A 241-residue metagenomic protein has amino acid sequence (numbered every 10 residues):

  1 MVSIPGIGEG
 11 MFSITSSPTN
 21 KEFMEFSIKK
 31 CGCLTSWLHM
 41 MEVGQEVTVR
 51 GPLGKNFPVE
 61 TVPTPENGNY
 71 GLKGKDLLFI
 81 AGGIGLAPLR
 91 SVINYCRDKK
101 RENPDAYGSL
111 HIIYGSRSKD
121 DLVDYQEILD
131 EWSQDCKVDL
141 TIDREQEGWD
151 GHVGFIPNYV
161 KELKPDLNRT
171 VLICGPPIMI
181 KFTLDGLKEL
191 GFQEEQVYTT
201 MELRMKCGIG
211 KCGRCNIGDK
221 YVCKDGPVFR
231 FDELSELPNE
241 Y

Functional and structural regions predicted by a protein language model:
M1-T48, P63-P65, Y70, S116-S118: Ferredoxin-reductase
W37, P88-S91, K181-T183: Phosphate- and divalent-cation-binding pockets in alpha/beta enzyme and binding domains that engage nucleotide-derived
E46, K75-D76, A106-H111, K137 (+2 more regions): Residues at the starts of beta-strands that form the adenosine-phosphate
G51, A81, I112-R117, L140-I142: Short, structured patches in soluble enzyme cores that scaffold and shape functional sites
T61-D76, R101-A106: Intrinsic disorder/low-complexity segments
G83-A87: Extended interfacial segments that mediate partner engagement and assembly in macromolecular machines
P88-E102: Histidine-anchored nucleotide/phosphate-binding helix
S118-Y241: Reductase modules of NAD(P)H-dependent flavoproteins
